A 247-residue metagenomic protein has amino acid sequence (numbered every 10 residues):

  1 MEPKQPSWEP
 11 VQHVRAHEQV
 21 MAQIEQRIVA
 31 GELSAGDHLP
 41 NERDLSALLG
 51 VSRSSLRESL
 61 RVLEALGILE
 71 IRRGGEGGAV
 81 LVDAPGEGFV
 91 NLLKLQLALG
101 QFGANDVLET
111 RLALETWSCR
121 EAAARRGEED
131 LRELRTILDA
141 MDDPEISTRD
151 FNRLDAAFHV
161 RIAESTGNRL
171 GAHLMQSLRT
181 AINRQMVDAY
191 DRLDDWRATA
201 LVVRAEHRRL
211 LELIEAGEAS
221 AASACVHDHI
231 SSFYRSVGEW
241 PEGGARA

Functional and structural regions predicted by a protein language model:
M1-L114, R120, A124, G243-A247: Short linear motifs at protein or domain termini
Q12, A181-A247: C-terminal all-alpha effector/ligand-binding and dimerization domain of prokaryotic HTH-type transcriptional repressors
V14-H17, A104, L131, T148 (+4 more regions): Short, structured helix-loop boundary elements
H17, E32, H38, E128-R132 (+2 more regions): Hydrophobic/basic alpha-helical segments enriched in Actinobacteria
A30-G31, P144, G217: Generic structural signal for alpha-helix termini and adjacent loop/cap motifs
N41, G167-R169, G217-A219: Short loop-to-helix capping motifs
V107-D188, E206-E212, A224-F233: Conserved amphipathic alpha-helical segments that form helical-bundle/coiled-coil interaction surfaces
